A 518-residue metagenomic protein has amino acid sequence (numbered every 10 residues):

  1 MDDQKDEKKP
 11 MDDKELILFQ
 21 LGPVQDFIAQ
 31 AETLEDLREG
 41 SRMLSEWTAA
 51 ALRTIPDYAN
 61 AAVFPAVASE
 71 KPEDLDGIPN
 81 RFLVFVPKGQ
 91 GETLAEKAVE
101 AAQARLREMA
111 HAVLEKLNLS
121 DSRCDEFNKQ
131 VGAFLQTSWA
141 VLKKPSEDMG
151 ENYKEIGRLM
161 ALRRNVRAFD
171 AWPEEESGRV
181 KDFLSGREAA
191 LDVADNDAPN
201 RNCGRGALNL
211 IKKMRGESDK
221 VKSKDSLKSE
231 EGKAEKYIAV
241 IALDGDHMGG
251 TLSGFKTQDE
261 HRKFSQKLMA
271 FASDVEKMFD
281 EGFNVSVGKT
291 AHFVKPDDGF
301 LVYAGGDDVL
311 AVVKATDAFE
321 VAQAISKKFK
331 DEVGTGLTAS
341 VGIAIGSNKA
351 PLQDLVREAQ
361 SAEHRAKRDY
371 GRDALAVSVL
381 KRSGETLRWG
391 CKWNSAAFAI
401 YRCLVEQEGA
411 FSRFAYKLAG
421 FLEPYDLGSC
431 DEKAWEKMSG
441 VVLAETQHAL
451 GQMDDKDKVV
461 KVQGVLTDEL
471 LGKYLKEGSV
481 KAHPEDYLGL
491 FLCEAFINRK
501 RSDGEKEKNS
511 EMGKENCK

Functional and structural regions predicted by a protein language model:
M1-K518: Regulatory and interdomain segments flanking nucleotide-handling catalytic cores in signaling/defense enzymes
